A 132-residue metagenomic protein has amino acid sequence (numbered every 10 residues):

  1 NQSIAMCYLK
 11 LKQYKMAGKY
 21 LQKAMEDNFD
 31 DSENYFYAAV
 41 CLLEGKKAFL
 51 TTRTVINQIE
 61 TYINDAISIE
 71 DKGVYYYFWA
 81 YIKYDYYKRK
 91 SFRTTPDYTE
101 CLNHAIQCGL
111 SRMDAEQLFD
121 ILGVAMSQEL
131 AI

Functional and structural regions predicted by a protein language model:
K12, A39, L43-T51, A80-F92 (+1 more regions): Short coil/turn linking the two alpha-helices of tandem helical-hairpin repeats
A17, V55-I59, T94, Y98: Single-residue signature of alpha-solenoid repeat helices
F29, I69-D71, L110-M113: Short coil turns that delineate tetratricopeptide repeat
E33, V74-Y76: Start-of-helix register in tetratricopeptide repeats
F92-I132: Terminal, low-structured helical/coil segments at or just beyond the last alpha-helical repeat
